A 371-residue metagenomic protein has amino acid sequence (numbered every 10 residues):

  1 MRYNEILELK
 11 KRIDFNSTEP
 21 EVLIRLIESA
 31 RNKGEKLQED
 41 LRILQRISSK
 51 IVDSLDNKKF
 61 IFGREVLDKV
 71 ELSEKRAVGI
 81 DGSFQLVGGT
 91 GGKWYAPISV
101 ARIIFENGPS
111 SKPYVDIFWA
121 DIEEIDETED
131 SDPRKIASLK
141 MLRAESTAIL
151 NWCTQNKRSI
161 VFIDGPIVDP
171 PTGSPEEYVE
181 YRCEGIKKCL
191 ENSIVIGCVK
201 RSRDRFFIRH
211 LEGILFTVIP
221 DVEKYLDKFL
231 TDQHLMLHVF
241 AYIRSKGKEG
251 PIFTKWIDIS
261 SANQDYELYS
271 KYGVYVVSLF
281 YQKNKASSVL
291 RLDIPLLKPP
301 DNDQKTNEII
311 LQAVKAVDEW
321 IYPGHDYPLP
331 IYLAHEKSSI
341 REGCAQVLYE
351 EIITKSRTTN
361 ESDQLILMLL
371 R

Functional and structural regions predicted by a protein language model:
M1-V70, K75, R134-R371: Long, contiguous domain-sized segments
K75-Q85: Two-metal-ion RNase H-like nuclease active-site motif
I80, Y95-I98, I163: Generic hydrophobic secondary-structure signal
Q85-E127: Acidic, metal-ligating active-site segments
D126-R134: Conserved P-loop NTPase mechanochemical-coupling segment
